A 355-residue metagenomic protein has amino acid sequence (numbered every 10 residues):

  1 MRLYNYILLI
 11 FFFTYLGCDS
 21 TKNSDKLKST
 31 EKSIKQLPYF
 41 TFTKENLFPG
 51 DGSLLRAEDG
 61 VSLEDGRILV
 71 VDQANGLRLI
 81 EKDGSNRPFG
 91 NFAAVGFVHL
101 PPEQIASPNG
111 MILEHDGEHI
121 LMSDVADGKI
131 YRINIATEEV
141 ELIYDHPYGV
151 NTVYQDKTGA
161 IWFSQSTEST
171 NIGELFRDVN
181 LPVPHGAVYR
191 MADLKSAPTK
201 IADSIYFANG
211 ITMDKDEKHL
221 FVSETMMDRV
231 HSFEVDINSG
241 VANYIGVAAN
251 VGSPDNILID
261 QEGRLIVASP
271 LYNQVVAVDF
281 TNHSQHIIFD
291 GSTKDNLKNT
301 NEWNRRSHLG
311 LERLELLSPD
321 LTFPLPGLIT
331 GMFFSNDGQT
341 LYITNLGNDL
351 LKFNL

Functional and structural regions predicted by a protein language model:
T14-G17: C-terminal motif of bacterial Sec signal peptides marking the signal peptidase cleavage site
K28-A57, A93-L100, L311-L321: A short helix->beta-strand "capping" segment at the edge of beta-propeller domains
K44-N46, N86-A94, E141-D145, T199-D203 (+2 more regions): Beta-propeller fold detector
G50-D65, G96-H119, H146-S169, P182-A187 (+4 more regions): Beta-rich, blade/repeat-based domains predominating in secreted/periplasmic proteins but also intracellular
D72-A74, V125, S166-E168, T225 (+4 more regions): Short loop/turn segments immediately following the C-termini of beta-strands
E81-S85, N134-E138, M191-S196, E234-S239 (+2 more regions): Short loop/turn segments that connect beta-strands within beta-propeller blades
V125-A126, T170-H185, T225-D228, P270-L271: Short, solvent-exposed loop/turn segments at conserved positions within beta-propeller repeat blades
V251-L321: Loop/turn-rich, solvent-exposed surfaces of beta-rich toroidal or solenoidal domains
